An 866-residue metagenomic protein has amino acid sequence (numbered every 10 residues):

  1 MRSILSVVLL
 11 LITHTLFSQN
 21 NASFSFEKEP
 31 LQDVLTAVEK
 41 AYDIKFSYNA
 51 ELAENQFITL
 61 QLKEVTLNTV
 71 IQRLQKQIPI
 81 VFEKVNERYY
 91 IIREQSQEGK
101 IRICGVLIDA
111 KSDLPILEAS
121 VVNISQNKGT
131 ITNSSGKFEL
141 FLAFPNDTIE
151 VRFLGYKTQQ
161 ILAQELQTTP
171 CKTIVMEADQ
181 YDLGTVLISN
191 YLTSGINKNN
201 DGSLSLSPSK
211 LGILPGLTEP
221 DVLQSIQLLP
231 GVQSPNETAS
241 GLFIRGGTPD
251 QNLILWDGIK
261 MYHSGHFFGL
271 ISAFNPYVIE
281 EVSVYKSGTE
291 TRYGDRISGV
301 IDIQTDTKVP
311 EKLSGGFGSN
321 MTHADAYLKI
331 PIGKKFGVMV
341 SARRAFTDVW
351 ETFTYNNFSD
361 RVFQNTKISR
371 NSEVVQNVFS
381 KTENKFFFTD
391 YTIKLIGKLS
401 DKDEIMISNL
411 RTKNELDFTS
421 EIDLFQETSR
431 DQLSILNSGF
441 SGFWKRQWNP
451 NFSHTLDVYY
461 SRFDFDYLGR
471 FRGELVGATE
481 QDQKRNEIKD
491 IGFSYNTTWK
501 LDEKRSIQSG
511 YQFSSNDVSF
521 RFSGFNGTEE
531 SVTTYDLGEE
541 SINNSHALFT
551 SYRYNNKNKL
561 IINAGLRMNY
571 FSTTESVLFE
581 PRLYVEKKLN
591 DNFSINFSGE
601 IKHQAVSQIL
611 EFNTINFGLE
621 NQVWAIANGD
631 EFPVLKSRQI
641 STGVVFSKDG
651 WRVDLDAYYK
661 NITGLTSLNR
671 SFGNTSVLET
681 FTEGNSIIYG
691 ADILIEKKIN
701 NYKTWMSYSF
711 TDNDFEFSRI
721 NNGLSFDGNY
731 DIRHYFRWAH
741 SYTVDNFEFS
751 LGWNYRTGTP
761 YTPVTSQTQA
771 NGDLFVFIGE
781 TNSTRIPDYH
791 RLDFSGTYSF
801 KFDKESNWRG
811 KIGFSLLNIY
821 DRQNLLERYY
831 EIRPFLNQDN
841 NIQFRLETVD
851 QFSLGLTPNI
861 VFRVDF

Functional and structural regions predicted by a protein language model:
L35, E39-Y42, I78, K84-I124 (+5 more regions): Short, acidic, small-residue-rich periplasmic hinge/interaction motif at the N-terminus of Gram-negative outer-membrane
I131, K137, K157, T169-K172 (+3 more regions): Periplasmic N-terminal accessory/gating domains of Gram-negative outer-membrane beta-barrel systems
P235, K308-L313, K334-K335, K381 (+8 more regions): Short loop/turn motifs that connect adjacent beta-strands in outer-membrane beta-barrel proteins
T322-F346, Q364-E415, L436-S453, L501-R505: Transmembrane beta-barrel wall of Gram-negative outer-membrane proteins
T347-V349, F353, S359, Y755-A770 (+2 more regions): C-terminal beta-signal and adjacent terminal beta-strands/loops of Gram-negative outer-membrane beta-barrel proteins
D464-D466, F522-N526, S572, D591-I640 (+3 more regions): Surface-exposed extracellular loop regions of Gram-negative outer-membrane beta-barrel proteins, predominantly
D490-G492, D536-S541, S545-F549, G629 (+6 more regions): Outer membrane beta-barrel strand-and-loop segments of large Gram-negative receptors, especially TonB-dependent
K557, Y659-N661, F681-S766: Gram-negative outer-membrane beta-barrel transporters
